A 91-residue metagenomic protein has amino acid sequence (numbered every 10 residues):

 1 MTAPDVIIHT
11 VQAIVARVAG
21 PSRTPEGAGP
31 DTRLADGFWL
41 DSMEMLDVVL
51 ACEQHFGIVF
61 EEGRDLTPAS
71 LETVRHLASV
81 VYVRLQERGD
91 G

Functional and structural regions predicted by a protein language model:
T2-G91: Phosphopantetheine-dependent thiolation modules in NRPS/PKS and related acyl-activating systems
